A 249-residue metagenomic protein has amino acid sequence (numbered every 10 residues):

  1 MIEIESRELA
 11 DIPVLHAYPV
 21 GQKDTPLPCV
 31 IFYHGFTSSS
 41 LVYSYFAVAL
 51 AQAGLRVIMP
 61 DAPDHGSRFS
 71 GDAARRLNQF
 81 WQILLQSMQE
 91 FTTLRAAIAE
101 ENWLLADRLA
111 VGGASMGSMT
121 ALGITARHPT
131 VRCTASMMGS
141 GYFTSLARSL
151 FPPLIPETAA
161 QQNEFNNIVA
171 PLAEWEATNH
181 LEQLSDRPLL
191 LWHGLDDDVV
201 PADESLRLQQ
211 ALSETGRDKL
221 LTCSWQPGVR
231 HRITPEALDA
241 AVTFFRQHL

Functional and structural regions predicted by a protein language model:
M1-T25: N-terminal cap/lid segment of alpha/beta-hydrolase-fold proteins
T25-G35: Short beta-strand element of the alpha/beta-hydrolase
F36-V48: The serine-hydrolase catalytic nucleophile loop
A49-A73: Conserved alpha/beta-hydrolase
N78-N102: Alpha/beta-hydrolase active-site loop
L94-P152: Primarily recognizes the serine-hydrolase "nucleophile elbow" in alpha/beta-hydrolase and SGNH/GDSL folds
S145-L206: The feature captures the conserved acid-bearing segment of alpha/beta-hydrolase catalytic domains
L206, E214-L249: C-terminal catalytic histidine-bearing segment of alpha/beta-hydrolase fold enzymes
